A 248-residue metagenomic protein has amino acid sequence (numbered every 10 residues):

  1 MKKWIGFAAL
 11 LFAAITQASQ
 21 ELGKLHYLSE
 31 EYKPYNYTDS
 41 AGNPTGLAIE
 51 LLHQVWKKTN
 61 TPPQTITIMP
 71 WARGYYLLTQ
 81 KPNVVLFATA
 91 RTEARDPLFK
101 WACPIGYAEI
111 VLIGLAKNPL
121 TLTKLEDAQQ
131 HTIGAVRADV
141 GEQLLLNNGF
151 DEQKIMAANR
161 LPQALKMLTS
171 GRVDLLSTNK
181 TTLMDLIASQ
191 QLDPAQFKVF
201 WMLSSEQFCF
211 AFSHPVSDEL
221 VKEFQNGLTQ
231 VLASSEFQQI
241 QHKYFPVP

Functional and structural regions predicted by a protein language model:
A13-I15: N-terminal signal peptide c-region/cleavage motif recognized by signal peptidases
Q20-P97, A157: Extracytoplasmic small-molecule ligand-binding "clamshell" domains of the periplasmic binding protein/Venus flytrap
S29-E31, A108-V111, A188-Q225, V247-P248: Periplasmic-binding protein-like
K33, G42-Q54, A116-F150, M156 (+1 more regions): Bilobed "Venus flytrap"/periplasmic-binding protein-like clamshell domains and structurally analogous long
G46-T59, D139, F210-Y244: Extended ligand-binding regions for polar small-molecule ligands
L52, R73-L77, A164-M167, V173 (+1 more regions): Short, hydrophobic alpha-helical packing/hinge segments within bilobed ligand-binding/sensory domains
H53, T65-D127, V140-G141, V199-M202: Acidic, polar ligand-binding/catalytic clefts
P62-T65, V140-M156, A195-Q196, L228-P248: Ligand-binding clefts/hinges and TM-proximal coupling segments of bilobed small-molecule sensing domains
